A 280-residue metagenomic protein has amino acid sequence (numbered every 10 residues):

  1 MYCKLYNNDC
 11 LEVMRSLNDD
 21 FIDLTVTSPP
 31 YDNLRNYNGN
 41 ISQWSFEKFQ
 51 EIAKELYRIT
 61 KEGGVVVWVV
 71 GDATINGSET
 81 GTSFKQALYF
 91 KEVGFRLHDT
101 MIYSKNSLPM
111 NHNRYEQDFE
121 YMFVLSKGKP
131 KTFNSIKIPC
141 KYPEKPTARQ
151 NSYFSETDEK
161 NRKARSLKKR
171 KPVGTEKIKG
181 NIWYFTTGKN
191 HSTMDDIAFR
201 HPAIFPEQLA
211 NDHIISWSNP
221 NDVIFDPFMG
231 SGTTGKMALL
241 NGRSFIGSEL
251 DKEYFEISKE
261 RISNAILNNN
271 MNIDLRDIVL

Functional and structural regions predicted by a protein language model:
M1-I257, A265, L280: Core catalytic lobe of class I
E260: Acidic/aromatic/glycine-rich contiguous surface patches that form carbohydrate-binding/processing clefts and analogous
S263-V279: Conserved phosphoryl-transfer catalytic core
